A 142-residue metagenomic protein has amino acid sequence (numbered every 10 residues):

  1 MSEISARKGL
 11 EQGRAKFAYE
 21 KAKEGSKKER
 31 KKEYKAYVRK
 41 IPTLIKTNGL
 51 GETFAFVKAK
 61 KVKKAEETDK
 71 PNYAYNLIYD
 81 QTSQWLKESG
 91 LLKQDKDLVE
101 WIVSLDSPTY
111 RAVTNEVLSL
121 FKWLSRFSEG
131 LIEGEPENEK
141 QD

Functional and structural regions predicted by a protein language model:
M1-D142: Small/polar/charged residue-enriched interaction surfaces, especially the RNA/DNA-contacting tracks of RNP/CRISPR
